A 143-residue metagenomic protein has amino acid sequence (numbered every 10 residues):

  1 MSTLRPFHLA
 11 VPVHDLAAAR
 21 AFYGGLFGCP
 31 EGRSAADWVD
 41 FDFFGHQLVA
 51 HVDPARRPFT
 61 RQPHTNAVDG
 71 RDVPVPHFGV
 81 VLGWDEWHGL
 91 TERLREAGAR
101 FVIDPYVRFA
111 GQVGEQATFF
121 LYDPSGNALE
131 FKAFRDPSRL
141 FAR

Functional and structural regions predicted by a protein language model:
M1, E31, V39-D40, A67-G70 (+1 more regions): Short secondary-structure boundary/capping segments
M1-R20, H77-F78, L82, A133-R143: N-terminal beta-strand motif that seeds the catalytic metal site of vicinal oxygen chelate
S2, T91-R143: Vicinal oxygen chelate
P6-H14, D40-D42, P63-L94, Q116-Y122: Vicinal oxygen chelate
V11-R57: Core segments of cupin and vicinal oxygen chelate
R20-A21, H88-G89, L129: Alpha-helical elements of the RecA-like P-loop NTPase motor core of helicases
D53-R56, V73, F120-N127: Short, structured secondary-structure boundary patches
R56-H64: Glycine-rich, highly charged phosphate/nucleotide-binding loops
